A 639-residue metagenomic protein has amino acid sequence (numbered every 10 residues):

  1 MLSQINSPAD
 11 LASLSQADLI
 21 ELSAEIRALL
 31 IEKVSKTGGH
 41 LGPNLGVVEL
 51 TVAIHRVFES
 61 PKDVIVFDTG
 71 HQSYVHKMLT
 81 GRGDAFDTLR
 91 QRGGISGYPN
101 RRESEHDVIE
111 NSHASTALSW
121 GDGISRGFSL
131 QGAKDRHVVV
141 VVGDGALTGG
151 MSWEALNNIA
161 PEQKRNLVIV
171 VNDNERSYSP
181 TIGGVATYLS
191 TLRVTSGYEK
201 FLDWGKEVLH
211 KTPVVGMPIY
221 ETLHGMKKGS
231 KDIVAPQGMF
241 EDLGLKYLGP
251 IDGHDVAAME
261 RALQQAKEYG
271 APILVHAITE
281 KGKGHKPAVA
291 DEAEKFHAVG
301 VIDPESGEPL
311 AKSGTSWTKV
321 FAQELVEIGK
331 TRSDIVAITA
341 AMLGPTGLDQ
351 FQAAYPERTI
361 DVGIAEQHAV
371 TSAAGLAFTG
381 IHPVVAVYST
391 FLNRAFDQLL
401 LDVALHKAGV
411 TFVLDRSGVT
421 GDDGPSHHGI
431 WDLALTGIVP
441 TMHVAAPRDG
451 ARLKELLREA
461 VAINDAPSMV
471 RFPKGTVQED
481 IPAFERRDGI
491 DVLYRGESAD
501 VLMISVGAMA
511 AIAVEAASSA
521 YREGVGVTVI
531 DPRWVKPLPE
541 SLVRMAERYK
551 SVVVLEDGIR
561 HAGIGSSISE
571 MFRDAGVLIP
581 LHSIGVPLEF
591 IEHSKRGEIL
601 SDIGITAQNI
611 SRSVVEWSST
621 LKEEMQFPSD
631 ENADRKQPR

Functional and structural regions predicted by a protein language model:
M1-T80, M239-R261, Y269, I273-T279: N-terminal amphipathic, basic-rich helices that act as targeting or association modules
H40-E162, W317, D334-I335, T339-A340 (+1 more regions): Cofactor-binding active-site loop characterized by glycine-rich and histidine/acidic residues
V64, A271, T279-L392, Q398-A408 (+4 more regions): Non-catalytic terminal/interface segments that mediate subunit docking, oligomerization, and allosteric communication
E175-F321: Long, well-ordered, tryptophan-enriched scaffold segments
I219-P287, G409-L414, L433-A483, T606-R639: Structural signature of the thiamine diphosphate
R261-Q264, H297, S316-T331, G347-A353 (+3 more regions): Glycine-/acidic-rich phosphate or pyrophosphate-binding loops and their flanking alpha/beta elements
P304-S313, G421-D423, H443, G565-R639: Peripheral docking tails and interdomain loops at the edges of cofactor- or intermediate-handling domains
D361-V362, V514-A546: Generic long, charged, amphipathic alpha-helical segments
